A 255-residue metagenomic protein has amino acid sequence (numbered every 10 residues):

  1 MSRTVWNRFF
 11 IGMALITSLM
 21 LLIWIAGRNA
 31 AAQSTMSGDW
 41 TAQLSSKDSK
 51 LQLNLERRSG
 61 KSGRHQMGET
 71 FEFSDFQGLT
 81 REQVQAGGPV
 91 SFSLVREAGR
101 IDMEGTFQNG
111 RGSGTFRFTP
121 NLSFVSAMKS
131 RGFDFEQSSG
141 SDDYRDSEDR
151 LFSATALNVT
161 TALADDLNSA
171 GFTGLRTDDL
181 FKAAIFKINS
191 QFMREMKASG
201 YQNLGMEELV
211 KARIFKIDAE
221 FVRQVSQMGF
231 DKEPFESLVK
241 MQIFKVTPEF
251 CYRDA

Functional and structural regions predicted by a protein language model:
S2-L15, M20-A255: General marker for long, soluble alpha-helical cores
